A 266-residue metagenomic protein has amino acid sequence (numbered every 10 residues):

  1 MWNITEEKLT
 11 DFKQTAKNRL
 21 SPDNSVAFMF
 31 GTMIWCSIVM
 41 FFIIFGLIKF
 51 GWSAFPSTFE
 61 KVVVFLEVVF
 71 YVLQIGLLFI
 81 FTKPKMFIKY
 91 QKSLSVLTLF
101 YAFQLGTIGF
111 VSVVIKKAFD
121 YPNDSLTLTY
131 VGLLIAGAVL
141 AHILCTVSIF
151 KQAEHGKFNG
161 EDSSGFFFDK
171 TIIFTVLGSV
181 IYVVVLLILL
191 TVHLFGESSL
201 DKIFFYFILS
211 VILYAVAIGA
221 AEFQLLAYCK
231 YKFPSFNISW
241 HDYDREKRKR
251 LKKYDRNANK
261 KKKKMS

Functional and structural regions predicted by a protein language model:
M1, N18-I34, S57-F65, F87-F110 (+4 more regions): Alpha-helical transmembrane segments of integral membrane proteins, especially early/N-terminal helices
M1-L78: N-terminal topogenic module of multi-pass integral membrane proteins
W2-N3, E67-F81, V139-F158: Membrane-water interface of transmembrane alpha-helices
I38, F174-S266: C-terminal transmembrane-bundle signature of multipass membrane proteins, characterized by strong activation on
V39-F45, Q104-L128, S179-I203: Alpha-helical transmembrane segments and their membrane-interface junctions in multi-pass membrane proteins
S53-E67, N123-L144, L209-Y214: Alpha-helical transmembrane segments
S53-P56, T82-L94, F119-D124, N159-F167 (+1 more regions): Membrane-interface helix-boundary motifs at transmembrane edges
T107-D169: Membrane-proximal helix-loop-helix units in multi-pass membrane proteins
